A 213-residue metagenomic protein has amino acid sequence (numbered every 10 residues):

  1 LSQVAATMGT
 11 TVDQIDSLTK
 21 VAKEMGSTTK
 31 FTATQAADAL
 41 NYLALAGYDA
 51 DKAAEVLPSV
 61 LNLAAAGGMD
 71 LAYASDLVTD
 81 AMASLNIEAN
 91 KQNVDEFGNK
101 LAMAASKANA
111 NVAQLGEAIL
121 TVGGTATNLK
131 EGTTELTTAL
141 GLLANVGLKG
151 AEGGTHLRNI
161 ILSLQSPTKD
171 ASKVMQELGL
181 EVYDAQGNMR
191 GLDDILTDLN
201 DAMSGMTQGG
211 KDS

Functional and structural regions predicted by a protein language model:
L1-N99, M103-L115, A126-T134, V146-E152 (+4 more regions): A short, structural motif
T134-G141: EAAAR-patterned alpha-helical heptad-repeat segments
L157: Conserved catalytic-loop aspartate of Hanks-type protein kinases
G191-D193, D198-N200, D212: Soluble extramembrane regions of membrane proteins in the secretory/endomembrane system
